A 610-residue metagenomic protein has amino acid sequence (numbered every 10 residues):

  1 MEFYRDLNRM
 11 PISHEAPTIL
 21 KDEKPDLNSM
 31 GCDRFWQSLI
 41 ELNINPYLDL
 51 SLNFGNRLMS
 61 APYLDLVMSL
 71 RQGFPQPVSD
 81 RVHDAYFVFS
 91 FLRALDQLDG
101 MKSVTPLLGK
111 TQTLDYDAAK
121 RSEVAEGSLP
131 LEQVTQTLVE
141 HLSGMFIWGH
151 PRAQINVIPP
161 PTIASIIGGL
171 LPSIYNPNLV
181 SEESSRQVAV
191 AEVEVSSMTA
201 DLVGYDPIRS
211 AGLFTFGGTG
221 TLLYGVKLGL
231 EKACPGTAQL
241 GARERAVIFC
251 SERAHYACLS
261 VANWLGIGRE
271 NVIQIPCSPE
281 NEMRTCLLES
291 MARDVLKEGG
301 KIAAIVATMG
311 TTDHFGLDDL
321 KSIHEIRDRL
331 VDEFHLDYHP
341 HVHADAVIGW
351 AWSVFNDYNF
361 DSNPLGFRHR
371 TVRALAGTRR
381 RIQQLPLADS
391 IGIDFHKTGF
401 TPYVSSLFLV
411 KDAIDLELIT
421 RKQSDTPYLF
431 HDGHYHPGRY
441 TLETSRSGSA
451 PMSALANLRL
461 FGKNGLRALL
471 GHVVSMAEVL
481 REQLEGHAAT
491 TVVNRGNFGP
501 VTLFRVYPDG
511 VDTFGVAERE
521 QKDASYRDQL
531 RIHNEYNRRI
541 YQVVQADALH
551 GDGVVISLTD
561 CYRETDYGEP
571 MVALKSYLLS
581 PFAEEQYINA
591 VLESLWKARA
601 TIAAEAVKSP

Functional and structural regions predicted by a protein language model:
P11, A16-R209, Q542-Y562, Y567 (+1 more regions): N-terminal entrance/gating region of PLP-dependent enzymes' catalytic architecture
T162-I174, V193-D206, L265, L296-I302 (+3 more regions): Active-site-adjacent bridging/hinge elements
Q187-A189, G212-L222, F249-E252, R495-G496: Active-site nucleophile and cofactor-binding loops and adjacent substrate-binding regions of central metabolic enzymes
T199-L228, I273-P276: Short loop-beta-helix segment that forms the pyridoxal 5′-phosphate
L228-I414: Conserved PLP-enzyme active-site core in the AAT-like
V342-I348, D425, H472-M476, A489-R505 (+1 more regions): A glycine-rich phosphate-binding loop feature that marks nucleotide/adenosyl-phosphate handling sites
N363-G496, D509-V511: Active-site C-terminal subdomain of aminotransferase-like
T491-A548, P570: Conserved PLP-binding catalytic core of the aspartate aminotransferase-like
